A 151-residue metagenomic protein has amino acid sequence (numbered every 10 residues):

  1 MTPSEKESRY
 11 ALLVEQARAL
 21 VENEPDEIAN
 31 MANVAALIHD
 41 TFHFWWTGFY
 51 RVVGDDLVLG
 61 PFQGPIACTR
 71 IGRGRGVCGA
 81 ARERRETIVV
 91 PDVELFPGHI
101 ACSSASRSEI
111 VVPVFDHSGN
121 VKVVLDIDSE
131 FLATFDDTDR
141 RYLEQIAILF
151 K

Functional and structural regions predicted by a protein language model:
M1-I66, Q145-F150: Intrinsically disordered, low-complexity terminal regulatory regions
T2-P3, D128-I146: Regulatory loop-to-helix N-cap segments in sensory/regulatory domains that couple ligand/signal detection
D26-A29, R73, S106, T138: A generic structural signal for residues located within well-ordered alpha-helices of large catalytic or ligand-binding
W46, V111, V124: Short hydrophobic/aromatic beta-strand element in the GNAT-like acyltransferase core that lines or flanks the acyl-donor
V52, D56-S104: Regulatory sensory and allosteric helical modules in signal-transduction proteins and certain transcription factors
A81, R85, G119, D139-F150: Interdomain signal-transducing alpha-helices
S108-D116: A short, aliphatic-rich beta-strand micro-motif
F115-S129: Sensory-domain boundary capping and coupling elements
